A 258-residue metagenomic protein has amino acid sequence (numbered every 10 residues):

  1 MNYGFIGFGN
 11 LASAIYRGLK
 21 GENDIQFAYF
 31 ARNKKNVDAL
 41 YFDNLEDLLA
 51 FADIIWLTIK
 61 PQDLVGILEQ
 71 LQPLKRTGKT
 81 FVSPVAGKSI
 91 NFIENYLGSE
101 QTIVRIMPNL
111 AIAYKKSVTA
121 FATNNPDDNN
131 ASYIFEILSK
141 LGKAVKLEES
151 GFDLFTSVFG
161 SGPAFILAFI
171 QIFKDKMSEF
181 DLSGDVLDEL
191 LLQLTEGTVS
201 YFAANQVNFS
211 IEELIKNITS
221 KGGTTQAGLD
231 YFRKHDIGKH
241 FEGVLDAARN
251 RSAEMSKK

Functional and structural regions predicted by a protein language model:
Y3, F8-L19, K35-V37, F42-F121: Rossmann-like NAD(P)(H) cofactor-binding subdomain of soluble oxidoreductases
F5-F8, F152-F155, F241: Structured catalytic cores of enzymes that bind and process phosphorylated ligands/cofactors
I15, S89-F92, Y133, F173 (+5 more regions): Hydrophobic alpha-helical segments typical of transmembrane helices and their membrane-interface/capping positions
N23-F27, G142: A generic structural motif
Y29-K34: N-terminal Rossmann-fold cofactor-binding loop
F92-T102, V118-F155, F165-V207, R251-S252: Internal alpha-helical scaffold of NAD(P)-dependent oxidoreductase catalytic cores
T156-A164, E212-I215: A short glycine-threonine-serine/GTX helix/turn-capping micro-motif
L192, E196-K258: NAD(P)-dependent Rossmann-like dehydrogenase/reductase catalytic/cofactor-binding core
